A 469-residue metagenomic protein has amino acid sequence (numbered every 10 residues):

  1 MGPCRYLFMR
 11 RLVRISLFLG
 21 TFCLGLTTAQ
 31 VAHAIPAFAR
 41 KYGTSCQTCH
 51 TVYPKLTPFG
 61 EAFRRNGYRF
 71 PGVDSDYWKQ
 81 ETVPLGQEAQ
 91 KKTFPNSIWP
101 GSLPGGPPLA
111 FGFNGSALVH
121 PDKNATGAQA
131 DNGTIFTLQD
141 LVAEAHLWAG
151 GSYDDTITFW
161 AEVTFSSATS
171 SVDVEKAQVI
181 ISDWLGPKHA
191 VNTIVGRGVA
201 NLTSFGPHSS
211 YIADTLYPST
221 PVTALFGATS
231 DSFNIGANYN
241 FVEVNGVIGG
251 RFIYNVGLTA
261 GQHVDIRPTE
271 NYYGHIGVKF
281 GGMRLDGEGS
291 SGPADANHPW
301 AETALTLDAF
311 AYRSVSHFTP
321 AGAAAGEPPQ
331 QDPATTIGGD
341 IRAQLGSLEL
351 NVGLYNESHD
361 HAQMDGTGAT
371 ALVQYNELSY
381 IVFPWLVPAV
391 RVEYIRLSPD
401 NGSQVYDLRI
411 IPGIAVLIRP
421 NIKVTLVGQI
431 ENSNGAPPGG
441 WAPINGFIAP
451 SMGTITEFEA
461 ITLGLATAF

Functional and structural regions predicted by a protein language model:
I35-S45: Sequence/structural segment immediately N-terminal to covalent heme-attachment motifs in c-type and related
G43-P54: The canonical Cys-X-X-Cys-His
S45, Y272-M283, V416, N421 (+1 more regions): Outer-membrane beta-barrel "beta-signal"
P54-P58, S102-P121, A125-Y273, G277-M283 (+6 more regions): Outer membrane beta-barrel
V73-S97: Short Fe-S-cluster ligation motifs
T134-Q139, S167-D173, S232-N234, V264-E270 (+6 more regions): Replace "Gram-negative outer membrane beta-barrel proteins" with "bacterial and organellar outer membrane beta-barrel
T269, H275-D400: Detector for outer-membrane/organellar transmembrane beta-barrel domains, recognizing the amphipathic beta-strand
